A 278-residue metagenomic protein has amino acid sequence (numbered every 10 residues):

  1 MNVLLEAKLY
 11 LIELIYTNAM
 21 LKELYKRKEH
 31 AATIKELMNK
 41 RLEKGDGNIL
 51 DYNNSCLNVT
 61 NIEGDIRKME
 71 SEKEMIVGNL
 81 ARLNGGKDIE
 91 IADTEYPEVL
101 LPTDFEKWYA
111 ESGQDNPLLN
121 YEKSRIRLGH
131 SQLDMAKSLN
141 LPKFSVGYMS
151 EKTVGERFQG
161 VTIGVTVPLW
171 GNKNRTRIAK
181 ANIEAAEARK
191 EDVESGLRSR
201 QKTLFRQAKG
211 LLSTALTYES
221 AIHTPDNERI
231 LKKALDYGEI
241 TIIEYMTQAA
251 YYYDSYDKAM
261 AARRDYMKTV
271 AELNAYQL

Functional and structural regions predicted by a protein language model:
N2-D115, L204, L211, Y252 (+1 more regions): Periplasmic alpha-helical coiled-coil/stalk elements that build and connect Gram-negative outer-membrane
V3-L24, K40, I76, E122-A136 (+2 more regions): Amphipathic alpha-helical coiled-coil segments
D65-E72, D104-D115, G147-G160, T203-Y218 (+1 more regions): Short flexible/disordered coil segments
A110-R177, A181-A188, S199, Q207 (+1 more regions): A small-residue-enriched
